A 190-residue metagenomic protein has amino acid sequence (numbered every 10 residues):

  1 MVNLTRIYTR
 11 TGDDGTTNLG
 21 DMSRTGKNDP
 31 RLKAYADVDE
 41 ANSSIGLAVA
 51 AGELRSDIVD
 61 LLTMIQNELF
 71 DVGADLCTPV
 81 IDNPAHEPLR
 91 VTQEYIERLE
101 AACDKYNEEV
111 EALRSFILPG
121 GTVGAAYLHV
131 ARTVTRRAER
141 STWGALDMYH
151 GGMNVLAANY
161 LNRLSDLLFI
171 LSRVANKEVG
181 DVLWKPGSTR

Functional and structural regions predicted by a protein language model:
M1-R190: Phosphate/pyrophosphate-binding loop motifs in nucleotide- or prenyl diphosphate-using proteins
